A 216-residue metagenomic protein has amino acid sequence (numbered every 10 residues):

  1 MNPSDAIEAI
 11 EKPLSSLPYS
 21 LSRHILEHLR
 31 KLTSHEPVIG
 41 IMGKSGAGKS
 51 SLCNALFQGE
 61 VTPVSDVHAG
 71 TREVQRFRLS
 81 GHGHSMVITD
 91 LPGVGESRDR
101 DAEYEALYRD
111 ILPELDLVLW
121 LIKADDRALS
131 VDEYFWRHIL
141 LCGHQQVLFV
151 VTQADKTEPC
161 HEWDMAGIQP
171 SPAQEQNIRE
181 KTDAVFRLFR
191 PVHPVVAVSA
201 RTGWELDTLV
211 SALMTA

Functional and structural regions predicted by a protein language model:
M1-G95: Conserved G1/Walker A P-loop phosphate-binding module
A55, D110, E114, V131-H138 (+2 more regions): Alpha-helical scaffold elements adjacent to nucleotide-binding pockets in ATP/GTP-utilizing enzyme cores
T71-V74, L91-L141: Switch II of P-loop NTPase G domains
H84, P113-V118, C142-V147, R190-P194: Short glycine-/polar-rich loops that comprise or flank the Walker A/P-loop and associated switch/sensor motifs
G93-G95, D125-R127, Q153-T157, R201-W204: Conserved nucleotide-binding/hydrolysis micro-motifs of P-loop NTPases
V118-A124, F149-T152, A197: Conserved beta-strand segments of the P-loop GTPase G domain that flank and frequently precede/overlap
Y134-Q153, T157: P-loop/Walker A phosphate-binding loop and immediately adjacent motor/lid segment at beta-alpha junctions
D155-A216: Canonical P-loop GTPase G-domain recognition
